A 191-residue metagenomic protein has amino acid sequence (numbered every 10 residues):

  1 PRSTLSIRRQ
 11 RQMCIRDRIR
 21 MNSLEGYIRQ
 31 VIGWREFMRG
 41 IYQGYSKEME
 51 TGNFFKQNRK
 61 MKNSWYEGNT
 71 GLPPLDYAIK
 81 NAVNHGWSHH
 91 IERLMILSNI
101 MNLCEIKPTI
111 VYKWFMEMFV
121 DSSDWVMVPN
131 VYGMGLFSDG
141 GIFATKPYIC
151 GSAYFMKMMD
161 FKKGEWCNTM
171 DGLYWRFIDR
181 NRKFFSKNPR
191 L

Functional and structural regions predicted by a protein language model:
P1-R11, I15-D17: Single conserved hydrophobic/aromatic residue that forms the stacking wall/gate of nucleotide- or nucleobase-binding
R18-L191: C-terminal catalytic domain of photolyase/cryptochrome flavoproteins, centering on the FAD-binding pocket
